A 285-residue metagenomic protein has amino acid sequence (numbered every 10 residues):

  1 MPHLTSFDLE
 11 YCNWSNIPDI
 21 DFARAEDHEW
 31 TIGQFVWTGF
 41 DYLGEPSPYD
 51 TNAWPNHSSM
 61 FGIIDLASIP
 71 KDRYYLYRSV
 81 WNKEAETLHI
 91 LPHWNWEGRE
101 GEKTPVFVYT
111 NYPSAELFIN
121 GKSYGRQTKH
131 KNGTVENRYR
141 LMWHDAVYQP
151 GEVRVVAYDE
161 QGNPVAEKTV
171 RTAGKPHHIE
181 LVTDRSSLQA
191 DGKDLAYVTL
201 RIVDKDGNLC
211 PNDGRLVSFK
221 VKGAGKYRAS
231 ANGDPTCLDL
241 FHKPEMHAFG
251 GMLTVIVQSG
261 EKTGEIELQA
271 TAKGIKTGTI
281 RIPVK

Functional and structural regions predicted by a protein language model:
M1-P164: Extended substrate-binding grooves/exosites of carbohydrate-active enzymes
W96-G101, S187-A196: Short, solvent-exposed loop/linker segments at the N-terminal edge of repeated beta-sheet extracellular domains
K103, N111, L117-R126, E167-T169 (+2 more regions): Short flexible loop/turn segments that cap and initiate beta-strands
V106-T110, V156-A157, V182, K193-P211 (+2 more regions): Beta-strand-rich structural segments
L141-Y148, L240-E261: Short, hydrophobic beta-strand segments
Y148-E152, L195, T263-E265: Extracellular Ig-like/FN3 beta-sandwich strand-entry sites
G162-G174, K276-V284: Edge beta-strands of extracellular beta-sandwich domains
V170-G192: Low-complexity, Pro/Ser/Thr- and charge-rich linker/hinge segments at domain boundaries
